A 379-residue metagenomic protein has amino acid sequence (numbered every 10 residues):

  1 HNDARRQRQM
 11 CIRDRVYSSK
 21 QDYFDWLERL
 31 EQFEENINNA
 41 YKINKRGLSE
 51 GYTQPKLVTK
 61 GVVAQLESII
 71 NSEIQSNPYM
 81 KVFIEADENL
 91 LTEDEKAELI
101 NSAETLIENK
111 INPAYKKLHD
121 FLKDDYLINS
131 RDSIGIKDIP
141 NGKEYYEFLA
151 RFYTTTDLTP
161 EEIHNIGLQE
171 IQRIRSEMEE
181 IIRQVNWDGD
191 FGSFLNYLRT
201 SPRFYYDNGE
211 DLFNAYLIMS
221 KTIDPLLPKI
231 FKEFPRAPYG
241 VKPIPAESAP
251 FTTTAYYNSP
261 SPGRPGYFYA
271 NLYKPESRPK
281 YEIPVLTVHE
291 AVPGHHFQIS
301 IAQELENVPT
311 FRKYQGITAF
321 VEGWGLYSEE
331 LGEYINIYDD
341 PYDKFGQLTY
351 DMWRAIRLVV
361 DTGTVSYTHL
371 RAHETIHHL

Functional and structural regions predicted by a protein language model:
N2-R8, I12, H369-A372, I376-L379: Single conserved hydrophobic/aromatic residue that forms the stacking wall/gate of nucleotide- or nucleobase-binding
R15-T156, P160, N165: Conserved functional hotspot residues or short segments at active or partner-binding sites across diverse domains
N109, P113-Y267: Active-site-proximal, well-structured secondary-structure segments within enzyme catalytic domains
L272-L286: Short pre-active-site segment immediately N-terminal to the catalytic Zn-binding motif
V292-L305: Catalytic Zn2+-binding segment of zinc metalloproteases
I299-S300, F311-D340, L358: Post-HExxH zinc-binding segment in Zn-dependent metallohydrolases
Y334-R371: Long, amphipathic alpha-helical stalk/connector segments used for oligomerization, subunit docking, or mechanical
